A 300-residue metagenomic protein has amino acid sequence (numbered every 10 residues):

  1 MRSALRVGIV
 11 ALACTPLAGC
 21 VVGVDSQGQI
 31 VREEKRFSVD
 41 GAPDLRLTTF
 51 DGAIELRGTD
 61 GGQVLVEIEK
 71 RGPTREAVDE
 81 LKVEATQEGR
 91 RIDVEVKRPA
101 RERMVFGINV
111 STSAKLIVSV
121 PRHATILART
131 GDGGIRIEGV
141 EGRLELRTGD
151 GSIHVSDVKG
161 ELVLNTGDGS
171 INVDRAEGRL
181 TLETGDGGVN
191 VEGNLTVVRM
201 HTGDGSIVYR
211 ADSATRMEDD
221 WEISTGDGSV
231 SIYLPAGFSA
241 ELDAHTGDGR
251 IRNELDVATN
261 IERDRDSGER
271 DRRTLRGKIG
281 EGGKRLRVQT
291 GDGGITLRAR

Functional and structural regions predicted by a protein language model:
M1-R300: Intrinsically disordered, low-complexity terminal regions
